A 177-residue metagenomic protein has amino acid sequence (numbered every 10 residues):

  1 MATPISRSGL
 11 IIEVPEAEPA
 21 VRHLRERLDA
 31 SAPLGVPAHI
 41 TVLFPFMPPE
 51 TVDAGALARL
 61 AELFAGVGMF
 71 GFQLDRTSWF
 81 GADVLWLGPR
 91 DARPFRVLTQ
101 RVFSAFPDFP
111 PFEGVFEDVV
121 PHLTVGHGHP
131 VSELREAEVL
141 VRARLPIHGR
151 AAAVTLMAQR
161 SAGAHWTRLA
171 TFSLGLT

Functional and structural regions predicted by a protein language model:
M1-G71, W79, A92-A152, H165-T177: Basic, often amphipathic N-terminal segments
D83-W86, R160-T167: Short, solvent-exposed polar/charged micro-motifs at secondary-structure junctions
V84, G88, E117-D118: Charge-rich, low-complexity N-terminal segments
A152-A162: Short beta-strand segments and strand-loop junctions that repeat across beta-rich extracellular domains
